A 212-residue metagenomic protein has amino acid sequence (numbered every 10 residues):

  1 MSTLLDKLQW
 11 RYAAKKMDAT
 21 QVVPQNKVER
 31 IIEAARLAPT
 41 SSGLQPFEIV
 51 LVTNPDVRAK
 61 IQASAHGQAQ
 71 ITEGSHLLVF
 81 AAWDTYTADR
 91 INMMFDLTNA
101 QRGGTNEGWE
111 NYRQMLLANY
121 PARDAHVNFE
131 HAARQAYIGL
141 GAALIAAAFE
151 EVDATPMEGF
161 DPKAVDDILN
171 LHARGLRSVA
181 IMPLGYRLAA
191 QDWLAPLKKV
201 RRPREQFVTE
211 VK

Functional and structural regions predicted by a protein language model:
M1-K212: Acidic, surface-exposed loops and disordered segments
